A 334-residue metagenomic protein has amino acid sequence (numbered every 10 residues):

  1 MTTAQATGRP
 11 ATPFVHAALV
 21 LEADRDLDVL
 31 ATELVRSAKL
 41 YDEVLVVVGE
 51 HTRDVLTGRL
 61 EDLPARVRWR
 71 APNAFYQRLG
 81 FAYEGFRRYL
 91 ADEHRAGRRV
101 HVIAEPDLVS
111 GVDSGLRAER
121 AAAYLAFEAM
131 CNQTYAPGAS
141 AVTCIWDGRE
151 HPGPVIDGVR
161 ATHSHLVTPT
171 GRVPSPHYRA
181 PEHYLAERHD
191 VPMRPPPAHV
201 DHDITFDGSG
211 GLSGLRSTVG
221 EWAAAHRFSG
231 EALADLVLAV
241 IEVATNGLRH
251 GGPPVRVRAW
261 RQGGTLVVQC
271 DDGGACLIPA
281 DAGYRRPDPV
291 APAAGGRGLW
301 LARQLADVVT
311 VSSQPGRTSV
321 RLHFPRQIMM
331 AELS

Functional and structural regions predicted by a protein language model:
M1-D201: Non-catalytic regulatory/interaction regions at protein termini and inter-domain linkers
D28-T32, R87, E128, L212-R216 (+3 more regions): Short, well-ordered alpha-helical scaffold segments within catalytic/effector domains
V47-G49, D207, R258, S312: Small/polar loops that bind or transfer phosphate-bearing groups
A74-L79, D201-S217: STAS-typified acidic loop motif
R194-P196, T245-S334: Conserved beta-strand-loop-beta-strand hairpin that lines the nucleotide-binding pocket of ATP/GTP-utilizing enzymes
A198, H202, S213, A234-G251 (+1 more regions): Coiled-coil dimerization/phosphotransfer module
S209, S213-E242: Conserved short strand/loop->alpha-helix "switch" segment adjacent to the catalytic nucleotide/phosphoryl-transfer site
